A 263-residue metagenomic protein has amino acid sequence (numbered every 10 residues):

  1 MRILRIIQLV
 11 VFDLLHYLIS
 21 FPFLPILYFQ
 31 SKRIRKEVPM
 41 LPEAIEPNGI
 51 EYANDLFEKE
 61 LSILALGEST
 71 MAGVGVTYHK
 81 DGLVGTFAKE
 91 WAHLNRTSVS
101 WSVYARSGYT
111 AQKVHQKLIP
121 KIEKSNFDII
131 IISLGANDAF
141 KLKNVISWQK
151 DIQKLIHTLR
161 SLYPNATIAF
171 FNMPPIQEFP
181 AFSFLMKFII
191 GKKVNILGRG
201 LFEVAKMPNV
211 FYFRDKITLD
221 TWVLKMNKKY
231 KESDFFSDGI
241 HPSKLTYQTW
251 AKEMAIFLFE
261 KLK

Functional and structural regions predicted by a protein language model:
M1-L64, A251, A255-K263: N-terminal secretory targeting modules
E60-L64, T70-K150: Conserved SGNH/GDSL esterase-like catalytic core that processes O-acyl groups on lipids and polysaccharides
V103-A105, N172, R214-K216: Residue-level recognition of beta-strand->loop/alpha-helix junctions
A111, H115, Q149, Q153 (+1 more regions): Short, amphipathic alpha-helical "lid/cap" segments that border enzyme active or binding sites
S133, F171-N172: Alpha/beta-hydrolase-fold catalytic nucleophile elbow
I152-H157, G198: Generic structural signal for well-ordered alpha-helices, preferentially at hydrophobic/aromatic core positions
Y163-T167: A short helix->loop->beta-strand "cap" motif at the edges of active sites that frequently abuts
I176-K263: Catalytic His-Asp segment of secreted/periplasmic serine-dependent ester chemistry enzymes
